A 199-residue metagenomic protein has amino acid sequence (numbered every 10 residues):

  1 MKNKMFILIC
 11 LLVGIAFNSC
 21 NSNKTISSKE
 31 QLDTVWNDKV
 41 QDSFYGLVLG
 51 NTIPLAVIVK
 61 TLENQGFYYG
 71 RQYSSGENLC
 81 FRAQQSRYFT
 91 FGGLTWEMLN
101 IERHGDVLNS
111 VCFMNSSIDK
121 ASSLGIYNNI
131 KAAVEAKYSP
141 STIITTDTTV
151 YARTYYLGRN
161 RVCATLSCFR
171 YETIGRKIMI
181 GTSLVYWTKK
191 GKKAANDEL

Functional and structural regions predicted by a protein language model:
M1-K2: N-terminal secretory signal peptides that target proteins for export/translocation
M5-G14: Sec-dependent N-terminal signal peptides
I9, S22-T25: Intrinsically disordered, low-complexity serine/threonine-rich segments
A16-S19: C-terminal motif of bacterial Sec signal peptides marking the signal peptidase cleavage site
K24-N78, F113-L199: Non-cytosolic coordination micro-motifs
K24-W36, R82-V107: Compositionally biased P/S/T/G-rich terminal and signal peptide-adjacent segments that lie outside catalytic cores
